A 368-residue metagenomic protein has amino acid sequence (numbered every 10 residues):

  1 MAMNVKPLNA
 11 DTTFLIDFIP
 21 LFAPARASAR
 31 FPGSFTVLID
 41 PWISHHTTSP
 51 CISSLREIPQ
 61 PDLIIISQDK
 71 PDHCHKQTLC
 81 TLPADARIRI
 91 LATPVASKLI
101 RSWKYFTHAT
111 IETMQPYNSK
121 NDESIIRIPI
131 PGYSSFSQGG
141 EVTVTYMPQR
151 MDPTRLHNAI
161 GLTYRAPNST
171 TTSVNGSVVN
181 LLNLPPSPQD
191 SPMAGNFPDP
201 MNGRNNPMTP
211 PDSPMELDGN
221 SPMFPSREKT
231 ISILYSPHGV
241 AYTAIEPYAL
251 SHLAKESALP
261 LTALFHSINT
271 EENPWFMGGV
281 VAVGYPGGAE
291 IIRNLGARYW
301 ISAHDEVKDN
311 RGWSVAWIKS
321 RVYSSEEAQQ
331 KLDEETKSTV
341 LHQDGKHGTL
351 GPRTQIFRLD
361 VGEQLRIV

Functional and structural regions predicted by a protein language model:
M1-P59, Q115-L259, V361-V368: Core dinuclear metal-dependent hydrolase active-site scaffold
P7, K104-P129, Y248-S251, S257-L261 (+2 more regions): Binuclear metal-ion centers of metallo-dependent hydrolases, dominated by the metallo-beta-lactamase
T12, K70-P71, A96-K98, N158 (+1 more regions): Alpha-helix capping/helix-boundary segments
F35-T36, A84-R89, G296-Y299, P352-T354: A short helix->loop->beta-strand "cap" motif at the edges of active sites that frequently abuts
D40, Q68, H75, H238 (+1 more regions): Divalent metal-coordination and catalytic microenvironments
T48-L91, A254-E272: Active-site metal-binding motif and surrounding structural segment of the metallo-beta-lactamase
K70, G239-A241, N269-E271, H304-K308: Catalytic metal-binding/acid-base residues of hydrolase active sites
I88-K98, F265, I301-A303: Short internal beta-strands
